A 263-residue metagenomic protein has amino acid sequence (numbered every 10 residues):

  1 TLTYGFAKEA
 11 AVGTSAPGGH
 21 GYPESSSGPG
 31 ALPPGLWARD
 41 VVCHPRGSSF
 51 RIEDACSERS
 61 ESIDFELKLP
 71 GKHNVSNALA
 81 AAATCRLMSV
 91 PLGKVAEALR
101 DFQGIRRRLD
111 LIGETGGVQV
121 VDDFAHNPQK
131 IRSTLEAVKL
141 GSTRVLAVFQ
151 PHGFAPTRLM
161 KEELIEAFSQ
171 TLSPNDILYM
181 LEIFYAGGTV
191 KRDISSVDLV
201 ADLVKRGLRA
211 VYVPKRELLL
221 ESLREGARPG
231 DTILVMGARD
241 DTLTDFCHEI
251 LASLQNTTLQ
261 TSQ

Functional and structural regions predicted by a protein language model:
T1-T3: Active-site regions of enzymes building and remodeling cell-envelope glycoconjugates
G5-E9: Short, acidic/turn-prone active-site loops that include or flank metal/cofactor- and phosphate-binding residues
A10-G13, P17-P34, R46, S60 (+1 more regions): ATP-dependent carboxylate-amine ligase
G13, D40-E61: Acidic-glycine-rich active-site phosphate/pyrophosphate-binding loop
P33-L36, N74: Conserved phosphate-binding catalytic cores of ATP/NTP-utilizing and phosphoryl-transfer enzymes
I63-K72: A short glycine-threonine-serine/GTX helix/turn-capping micro-motif
N77: Nucleotide/phosphate-binding loop and acidic/charged catalytic motifs in nucleotide-binding or -utilizing enzymes
